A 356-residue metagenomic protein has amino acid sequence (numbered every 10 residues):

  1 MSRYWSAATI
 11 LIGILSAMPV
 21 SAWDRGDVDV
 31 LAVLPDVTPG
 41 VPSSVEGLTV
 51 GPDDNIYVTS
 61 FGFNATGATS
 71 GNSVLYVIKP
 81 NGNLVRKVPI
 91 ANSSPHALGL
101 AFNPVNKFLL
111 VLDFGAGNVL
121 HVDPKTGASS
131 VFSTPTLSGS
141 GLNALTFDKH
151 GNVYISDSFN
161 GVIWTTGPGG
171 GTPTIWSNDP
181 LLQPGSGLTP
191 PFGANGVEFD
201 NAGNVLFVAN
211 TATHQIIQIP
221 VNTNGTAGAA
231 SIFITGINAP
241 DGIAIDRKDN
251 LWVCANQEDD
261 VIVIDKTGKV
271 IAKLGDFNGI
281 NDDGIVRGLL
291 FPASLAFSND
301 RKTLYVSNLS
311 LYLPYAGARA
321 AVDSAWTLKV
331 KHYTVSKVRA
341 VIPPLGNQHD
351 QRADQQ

Functional and structural regions predicted by a protein language model:
A8-S16: Bacterial N-terminal signal peptides
D27-P39, N83-I90, A128-P135, T174-L188 (+3 more regions): A short beta-strand motif characteristic of beta-propeller blades
P39-D54, G62-A65, S70-N72, A91-L109 (+8 more regions): Beta-rich, blade/repeat-based domains predominating in secreted/periplasmic proteins but also intracellular
T59-G71, N308-V330: Short, conserved, GDST-rich strand-edge loop motifs in beta-rich repeat architectures
F61-F63, S70, F114-G115, S158-F159 (+6 more regions): Short loop/turn segments immediately following the C-termini of beta-strands
G71-Y76, N118-L120, V162-T165, Q215-I217 (+2 more regions): A short loop-to-beta-strand structural motif that recurs across blades of beta-propeller domains
N72-K79, A321-P343: Beta-propeller blade signature
I78-N83, D123-G127, G167-G171, P220-G225 (+2 more regions): Short loop/turn segments that connect beta-strands within beta-propeller blades
